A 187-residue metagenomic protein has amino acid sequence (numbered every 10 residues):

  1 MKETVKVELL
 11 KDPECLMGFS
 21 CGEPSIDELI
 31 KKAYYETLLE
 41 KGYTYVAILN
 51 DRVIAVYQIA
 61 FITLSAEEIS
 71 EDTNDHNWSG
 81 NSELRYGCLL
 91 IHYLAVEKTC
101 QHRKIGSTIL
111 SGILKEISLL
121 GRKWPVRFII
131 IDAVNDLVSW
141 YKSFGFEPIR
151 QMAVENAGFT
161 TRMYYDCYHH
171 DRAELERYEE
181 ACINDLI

Functional and structural regions predicted by a protein language model:
M1-E28, A33-Y35, W78-S82, Y93-K98 (+1 more regions): Terminal substrate-recognition subdomain of acyl/acetyltransferases
K11, L49, F61-T63, C167: Residue-level signal for short segments within beta-strands and strand-turn junctions of well-structured beta-sheet
T37-L39: A short catalytic or substrate-binding loop motif that flags glycine-/basic-rich loops and adjacent residues that bind
K41-Y57, T73: Conserved beta-hairpin
G42-Y43, G87, P125-I129: Residue-level recognition of the N-termini of beta-strands and the immediately preceding loop/turn
Q58-Y93: Conserved acyl-donor/pantetheine-binding loop and adjacent beta-alpha core of acyl/acetyltransferases and related
L90, S111-K115, D132: Hydrophobic, well-ordered secondary-structure scaffolds
H102-I117: Conserved acetyl-CoA-binding loop-helix of GNAT-fold acetyltransferases
